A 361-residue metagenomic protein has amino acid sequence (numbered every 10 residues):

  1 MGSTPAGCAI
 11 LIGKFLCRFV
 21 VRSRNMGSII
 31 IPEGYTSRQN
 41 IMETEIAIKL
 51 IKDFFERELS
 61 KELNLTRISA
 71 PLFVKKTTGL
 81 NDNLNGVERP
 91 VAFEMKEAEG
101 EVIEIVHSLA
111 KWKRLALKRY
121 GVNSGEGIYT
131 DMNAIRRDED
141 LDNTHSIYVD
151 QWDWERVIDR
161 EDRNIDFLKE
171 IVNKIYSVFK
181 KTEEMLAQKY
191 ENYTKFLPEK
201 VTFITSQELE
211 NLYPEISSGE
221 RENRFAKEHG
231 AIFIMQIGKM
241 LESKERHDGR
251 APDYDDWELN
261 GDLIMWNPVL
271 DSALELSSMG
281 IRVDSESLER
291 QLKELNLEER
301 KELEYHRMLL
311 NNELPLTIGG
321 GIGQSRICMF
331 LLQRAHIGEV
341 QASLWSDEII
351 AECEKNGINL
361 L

Functional and structural regions predicted by a protein language model:
G2, F19-S23: Short, positively charged low-complexity motifs
G27-H145, D153-V157: Class II aminoacyl-tRNA synthetase-like tRNA-binding/catalytic domains
I46, L50, F54, R163-E170 (+3 more regions): Generic recognition of stable, solvent-exposed alpha-helical segments in well-folded globular domains
L59-T66, I175-L186, A335: A generic secondary-structure signal for well-formed alpha-helical elements
G125, T130-E220: Extended, charged alpha-beta segments that form solvent-exposed binding/catalytic grooves in nucleic-acid-handling
I135, T205-L361: A translation/RNA-centric and nucleic-acid-associated enzymatic feature enriched in Class II aminoacyl-tRNA synthetases
